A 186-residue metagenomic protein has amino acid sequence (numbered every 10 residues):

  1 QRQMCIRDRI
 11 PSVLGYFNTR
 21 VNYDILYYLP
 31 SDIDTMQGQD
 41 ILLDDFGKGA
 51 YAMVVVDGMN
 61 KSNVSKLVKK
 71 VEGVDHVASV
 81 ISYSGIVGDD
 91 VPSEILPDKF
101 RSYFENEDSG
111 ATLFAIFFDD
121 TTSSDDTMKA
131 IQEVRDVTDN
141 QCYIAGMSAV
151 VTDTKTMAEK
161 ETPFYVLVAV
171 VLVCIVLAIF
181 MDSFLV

Functional and structural regions predicted by a protein language model:
Q1-Q3, R7-V170, C174-L185: Feature of extramembrane
